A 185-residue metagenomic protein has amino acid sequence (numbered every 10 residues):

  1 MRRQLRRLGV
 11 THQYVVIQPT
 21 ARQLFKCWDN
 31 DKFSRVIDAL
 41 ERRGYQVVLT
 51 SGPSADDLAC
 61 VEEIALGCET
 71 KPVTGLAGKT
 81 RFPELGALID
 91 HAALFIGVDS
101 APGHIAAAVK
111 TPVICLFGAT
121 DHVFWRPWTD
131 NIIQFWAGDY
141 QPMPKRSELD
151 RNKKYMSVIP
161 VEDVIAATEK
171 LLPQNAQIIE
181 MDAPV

Functional and structural regions predicted by a protein language model:
M1-L5, F33, L85, V164-T168: Generic hydrophobic alpha-helical segments
M1-Y14, Q23-L24, N175-V185: A nucleotide-sugar donor-handling region in carbohydrate enzymes
L8, R43, C68, L171-I178: Solvent-exposed amphipathic alpha-helical surface segments
V16-A21, V48-T50: Short beta-strands and strand-loop turn motifs
T20-Q23, V158: Conserved donor-binding loops in enzymes that form glycosidic bonds
R22-L24, S54-A55: Short histidine/acidic/glycine/proline-rich micro-motifs that form metal- and phosphate-coordinating active-site loops
D29-G118: Donor-binding and catalytic core of enzymes assembling or modifying cell-surface/extracellular glycoconjugates
G75-L76, A107-V185: Nucleotide-sugar donor-binding patch of glycosyltransferase catalytic domains
